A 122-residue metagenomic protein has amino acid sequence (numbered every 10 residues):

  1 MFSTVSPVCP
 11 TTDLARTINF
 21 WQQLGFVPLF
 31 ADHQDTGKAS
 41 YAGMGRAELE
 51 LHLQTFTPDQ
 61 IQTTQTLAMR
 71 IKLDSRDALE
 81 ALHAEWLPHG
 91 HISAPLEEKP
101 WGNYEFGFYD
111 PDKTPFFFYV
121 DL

Functional and structural regions predicted by a protein language model:
M1-I18, M69-I71, D121: N-terminal beta-strand motif that seeds the catalytic metal site of vicinal oxygen chelate
V8-E50: Core segments of cupin and vicinal oxygen chelate
F20, D77-E85: Short amphipathic alpha-helices within nucleic acid-binding modules
Q34-T36, Q60-I61, E98-P100: A short beta-turn/loop motif at secondary-structure boundaries
K38, Q65, G102: Exposed loop/turn and edge beta-strand positions of beta-sandwich/beta-sheet ligand-binding modules
Y41, E50, R70, S93 (+1 more regions): Short hydrophobic/aromatic beta-strand element in the GNAT-like acyltransferase core that lines or flanks the acyl-donor
H83-L122: Vicinal oxygen chelate
